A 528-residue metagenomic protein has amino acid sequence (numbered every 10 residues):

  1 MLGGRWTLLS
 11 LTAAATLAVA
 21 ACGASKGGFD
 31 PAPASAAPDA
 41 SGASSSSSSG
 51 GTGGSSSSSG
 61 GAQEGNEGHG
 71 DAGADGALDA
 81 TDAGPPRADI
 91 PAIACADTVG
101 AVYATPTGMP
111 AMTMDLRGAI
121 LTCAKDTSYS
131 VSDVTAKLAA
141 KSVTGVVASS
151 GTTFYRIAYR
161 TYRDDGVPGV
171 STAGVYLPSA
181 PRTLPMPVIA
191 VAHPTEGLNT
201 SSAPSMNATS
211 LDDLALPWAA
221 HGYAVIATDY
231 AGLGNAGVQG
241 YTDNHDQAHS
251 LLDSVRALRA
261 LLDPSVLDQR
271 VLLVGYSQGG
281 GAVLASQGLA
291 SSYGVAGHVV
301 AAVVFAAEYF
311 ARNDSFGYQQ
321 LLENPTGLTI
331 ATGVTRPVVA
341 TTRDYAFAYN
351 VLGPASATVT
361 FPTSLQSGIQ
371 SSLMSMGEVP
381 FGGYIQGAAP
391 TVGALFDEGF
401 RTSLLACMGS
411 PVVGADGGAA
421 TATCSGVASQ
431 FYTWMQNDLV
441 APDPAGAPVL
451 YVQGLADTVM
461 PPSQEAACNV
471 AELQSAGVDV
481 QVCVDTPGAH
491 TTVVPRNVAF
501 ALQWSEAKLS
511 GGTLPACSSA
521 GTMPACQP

Functional and structural regions predicted by a protein language model:
V19-D89, D416: Ser/Thr-rich, Pro/Gly/Ala-heavy low-complexity intrinsically disordered linkers and tails of secreted extracellular
L78-R182, Q474, C526-P528: Catalytic-loop region of hydrolases
I90-G118, D126, T144, E308-P442: Accessory cap/linker subdomain of secreted extracellular hydrolases
T172, L184-G197: Short beta-strand element of the alpha/beta-hydrolase
L177-P185, R256-Y276, G294-G297: Gly/Ser-rich "nucleophile elbow"/oxyanion-hole loop immediately N-terminal to the catalytic nucleophile in hydrolases
Y241-L262: Alpha/beta-hydrolase active-site loop
V427, Y432-T433, L450, V459 (+2 more regions): C-terminal catalytic histidine-bearing segment of alpha/beta-hydrolase fold enzymes
A445, L450-D457: Short beta-strand/loop motif that positions the catalytic acidic residue of the alpha/beta-hydrolase fold
